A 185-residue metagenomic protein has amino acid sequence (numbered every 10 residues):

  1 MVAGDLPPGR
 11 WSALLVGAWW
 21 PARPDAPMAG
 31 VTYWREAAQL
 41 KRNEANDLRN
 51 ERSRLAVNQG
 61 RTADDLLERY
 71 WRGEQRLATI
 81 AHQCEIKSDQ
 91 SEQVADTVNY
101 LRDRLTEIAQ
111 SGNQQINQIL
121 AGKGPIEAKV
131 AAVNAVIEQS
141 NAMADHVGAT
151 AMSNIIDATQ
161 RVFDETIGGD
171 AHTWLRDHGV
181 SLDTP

Functional and structural regions predicted by a protein language model:
M1-A18, Q39-R49, R54: Acidic, low-complexity proline/glycine-rich segments
M1-S12, V94-P185: Intrinsically disordered, low-complexity Pro/Gly/Thr/Ser/Ala-rich repeat tracts
L14-A29: Asp/Glu-centered strand-loop micro-motifs enriched in Gly/Pro and often flanked by an aromatic residue
R23, T62, I80, I126-K129: Residue-level recognition of alpha-helical structural elements
A26, G30-Y33, A37-L40, E44 (+8 more regions): Long, heptad-repeat alpha-helical coiled-coil segments that mediate oligomerization and form fibrous "stalk/rod"
W34, L48, G112-I116: Non-transmembrane amphipathic alpha-helical segments
R35-G73: Short amphipathic helix-turn modules centered on a small-residue break
